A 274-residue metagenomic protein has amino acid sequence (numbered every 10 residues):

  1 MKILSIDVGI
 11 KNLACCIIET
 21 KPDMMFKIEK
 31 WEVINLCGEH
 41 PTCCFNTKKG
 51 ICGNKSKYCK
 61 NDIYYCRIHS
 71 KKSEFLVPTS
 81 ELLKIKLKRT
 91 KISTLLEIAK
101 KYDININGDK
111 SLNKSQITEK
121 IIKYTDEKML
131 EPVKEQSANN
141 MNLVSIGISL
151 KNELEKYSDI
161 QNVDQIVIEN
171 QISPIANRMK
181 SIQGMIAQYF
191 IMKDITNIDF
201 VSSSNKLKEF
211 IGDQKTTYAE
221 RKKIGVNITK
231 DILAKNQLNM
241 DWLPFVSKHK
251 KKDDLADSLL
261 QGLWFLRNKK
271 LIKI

Functional and structural regions predicted by a protein language model:
M1-I274: Phosphate- and other anionic-substrate recognition elements at nucleic-acid/protein interfaces
